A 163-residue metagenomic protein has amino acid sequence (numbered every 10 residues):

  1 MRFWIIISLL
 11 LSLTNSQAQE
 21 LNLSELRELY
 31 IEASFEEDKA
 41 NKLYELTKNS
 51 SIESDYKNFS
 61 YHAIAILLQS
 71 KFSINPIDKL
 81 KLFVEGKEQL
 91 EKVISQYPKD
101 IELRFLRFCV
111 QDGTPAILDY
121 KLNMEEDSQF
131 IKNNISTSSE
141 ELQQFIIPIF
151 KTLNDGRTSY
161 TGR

Functional and structural regions predicted by a protein language model:
M1-L23: Bacterial Sec-dependent N-terminal signal peptides
E20-Y56, L67: Start-of-domain marker
I31-S34, L68-I77, G113-L118: Short coil/turn linking the two alpha-helices of tandem helical-hairpin repeats
E32-E45, K79-K87, Y120-K121: Helix-turn-helix repeat elements of alpha-solenoid scaffolds
I52-E53, P98, S136: Short coil turns that delineate tetratricopeptide repeat
E126-R163: Terminal, low-structured helical/coil segments at or just beyond the last alpha-helical repeat
